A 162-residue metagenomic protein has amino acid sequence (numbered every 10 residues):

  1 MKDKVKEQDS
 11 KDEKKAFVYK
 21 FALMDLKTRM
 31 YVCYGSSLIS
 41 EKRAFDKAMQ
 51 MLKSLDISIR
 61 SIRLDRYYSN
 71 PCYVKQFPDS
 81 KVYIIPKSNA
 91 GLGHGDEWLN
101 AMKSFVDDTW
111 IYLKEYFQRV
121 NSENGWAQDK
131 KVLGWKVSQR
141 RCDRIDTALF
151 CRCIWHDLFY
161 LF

Functional and structural regions predicted by a protein language model:
M1-K6, G93-H94, L149-F150: Short, solvent-exposed polar/charged micro-motifs at secondary-structure junctions
M1-Q76: Polybasic low-complexity intrinsically disordered regions
D9, M49, M102-K103, D107 (+2 more regions): Hydrophobic alpha-helical segments with strong N-terminal bias
L55-I57, G95-E97, A101, F150-R152 (+1 more regions): Short, intrinsically disordered/low-complexity patches at protein termini and at juxtamembrane boundaries
R66-K131: Helix-centered, glycine/charged polyanion-binding patches within enzymatic domains that contact phosphate-containing
D108-F162: Basic, amphipathic alpha-helical segments enriched in Lys/Arg and hydrophobic/aromatic residues
